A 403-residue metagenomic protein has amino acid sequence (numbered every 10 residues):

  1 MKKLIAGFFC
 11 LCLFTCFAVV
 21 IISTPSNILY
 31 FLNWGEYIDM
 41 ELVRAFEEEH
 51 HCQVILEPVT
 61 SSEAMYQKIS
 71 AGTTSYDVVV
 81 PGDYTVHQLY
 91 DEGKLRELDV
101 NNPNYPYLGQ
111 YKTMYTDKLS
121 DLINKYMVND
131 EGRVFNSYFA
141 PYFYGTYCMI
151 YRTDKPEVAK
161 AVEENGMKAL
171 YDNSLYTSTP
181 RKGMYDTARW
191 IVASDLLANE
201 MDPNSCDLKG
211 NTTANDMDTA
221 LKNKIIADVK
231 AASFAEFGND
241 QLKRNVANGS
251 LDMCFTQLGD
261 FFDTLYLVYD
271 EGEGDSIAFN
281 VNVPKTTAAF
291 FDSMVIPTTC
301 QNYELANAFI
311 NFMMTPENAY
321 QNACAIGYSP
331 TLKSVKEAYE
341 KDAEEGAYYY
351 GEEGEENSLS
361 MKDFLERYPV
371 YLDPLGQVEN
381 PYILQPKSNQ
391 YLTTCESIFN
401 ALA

Functional and structural regions predicted by a protein language model:
I22-E92: Early extracytoplasmic/lumenal segment of secretory-pathway proteins
Y66, H87-Y144, K160-V162, K168: Hinge/lid segment of periplasmic solute-binding proteins
G72-V80, K94-R96, S178-R181, N248-T256: Alpha-to-beta junction loops
L89-L98, V134-N136, T264-N282: Ligand-binding "clamshell"
Y105-G109, A220-D228, E273-T298: Periplasmic-binding protein-like
R181-T187, I191-L197, D202-A278: Ligand-binding pocket segment of bilobal, Venus flytrap-like solute-binding proteins
A288, D292-Q377: Mature extracytoplasmic/periplasmic domains
K362-A403: Conserved C-terminal helix/tail region of periplasmic/extracytoplasmic solute-binding proteins
